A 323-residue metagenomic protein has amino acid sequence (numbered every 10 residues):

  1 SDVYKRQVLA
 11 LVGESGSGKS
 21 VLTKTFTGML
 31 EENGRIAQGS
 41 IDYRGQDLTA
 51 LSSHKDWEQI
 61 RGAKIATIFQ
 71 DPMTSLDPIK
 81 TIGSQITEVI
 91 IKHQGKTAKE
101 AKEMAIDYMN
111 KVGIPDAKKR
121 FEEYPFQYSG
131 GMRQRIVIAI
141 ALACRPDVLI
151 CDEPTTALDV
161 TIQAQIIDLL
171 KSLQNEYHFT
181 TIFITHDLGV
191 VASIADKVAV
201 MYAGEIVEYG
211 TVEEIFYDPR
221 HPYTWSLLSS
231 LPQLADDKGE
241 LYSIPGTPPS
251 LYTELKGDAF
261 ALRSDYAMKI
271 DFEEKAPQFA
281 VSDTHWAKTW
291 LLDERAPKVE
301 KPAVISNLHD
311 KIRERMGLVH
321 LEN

Functional and structural regions predicted by a protein language model:
D2-Y4: Short, small-residue-biased leader/transition segments that mark boundaries at the very start of proteins
I36-D47: Conserved ABC transporter NBD signature motif
Q46-D47, E100-K119: Conserved ABC ATPase "signature" region
L48-A66, K92, E214-P219, L251-E254: ABC ATPase NBD coupling module
P115-K118, T211-V319: Short catalytic/signature loops enriched in Gly
A143-D147: A short, proline-enriched helix->beta-strand linker immediately N-terminal to the Walker B motif in ABC-type P-loop
I150, P154, L158, I162-E240: P-loop NTP-binding/switch modules centered on Walker-like glycine-rich loops
